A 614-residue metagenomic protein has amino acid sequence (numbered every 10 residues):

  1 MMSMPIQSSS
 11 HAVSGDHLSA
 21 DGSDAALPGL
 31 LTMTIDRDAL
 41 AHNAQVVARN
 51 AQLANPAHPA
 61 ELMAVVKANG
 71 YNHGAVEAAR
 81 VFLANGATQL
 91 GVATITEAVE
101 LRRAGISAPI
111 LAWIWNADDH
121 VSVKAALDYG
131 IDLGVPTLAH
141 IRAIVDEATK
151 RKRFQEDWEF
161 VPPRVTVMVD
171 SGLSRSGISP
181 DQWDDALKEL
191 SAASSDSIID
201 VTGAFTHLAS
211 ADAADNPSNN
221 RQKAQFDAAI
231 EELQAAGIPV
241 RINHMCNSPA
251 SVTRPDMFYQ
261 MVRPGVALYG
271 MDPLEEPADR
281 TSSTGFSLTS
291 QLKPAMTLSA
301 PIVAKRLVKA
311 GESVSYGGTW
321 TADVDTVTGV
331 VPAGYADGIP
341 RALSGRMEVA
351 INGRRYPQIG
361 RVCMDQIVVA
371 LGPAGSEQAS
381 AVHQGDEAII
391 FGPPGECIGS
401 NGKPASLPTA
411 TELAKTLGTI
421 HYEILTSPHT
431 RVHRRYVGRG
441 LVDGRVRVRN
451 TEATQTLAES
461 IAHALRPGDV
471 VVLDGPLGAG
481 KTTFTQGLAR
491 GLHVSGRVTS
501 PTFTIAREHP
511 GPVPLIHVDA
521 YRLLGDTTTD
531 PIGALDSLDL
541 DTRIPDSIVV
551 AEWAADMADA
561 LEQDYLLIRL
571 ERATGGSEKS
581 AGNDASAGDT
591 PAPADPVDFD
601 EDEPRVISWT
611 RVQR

Functional and structural regions predicted by a protein language model:
M2-R37, A41-Q45, R49, N55 (+5 more regions): Active-site anion/phosphate-binding pocket segments in diverse small-molecule metabolic enzymes
L27, L31-T34, A39-H42, N55-H244 (+1 more regions): Active-site-proximal beta-alpha core segment in soluble small-molecule metabolic enzymes
V442-S460: N-terminal pre-Walker A segment at the start of P-loop NTPase domains
V471-L473: Hydrophobic anchor at the beta1->P-loop junction of P-loop NTPases
G478: Walker A (P-loop) phosphate-binding loop of P-loop NTPases
K481: Conserved lysine of the Walker
V494-P510, A520: Short beta-strand-centered segment that lines the nucleotide-binding/catalytic pocket of NTP-utilizing
T528, G533-R614: Short phosphate-coordinating micro-motif centered on Lys-Gly-acidic
